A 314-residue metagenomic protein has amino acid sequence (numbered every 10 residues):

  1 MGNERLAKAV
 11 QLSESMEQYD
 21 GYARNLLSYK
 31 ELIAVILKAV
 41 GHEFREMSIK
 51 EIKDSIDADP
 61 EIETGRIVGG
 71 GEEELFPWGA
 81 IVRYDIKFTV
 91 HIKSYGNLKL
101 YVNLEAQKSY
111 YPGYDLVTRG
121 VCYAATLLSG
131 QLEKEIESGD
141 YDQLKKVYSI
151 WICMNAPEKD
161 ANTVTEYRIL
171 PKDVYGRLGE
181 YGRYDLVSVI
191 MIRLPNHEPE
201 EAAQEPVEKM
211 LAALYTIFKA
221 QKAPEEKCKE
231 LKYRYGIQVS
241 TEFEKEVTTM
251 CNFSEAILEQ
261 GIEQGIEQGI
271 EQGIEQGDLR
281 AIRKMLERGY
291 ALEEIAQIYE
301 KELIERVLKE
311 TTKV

Functional and structural regions predicted by a protein language model:
M1-V314: Elongated, amphipathic alpha-helical interaction scaffolds
